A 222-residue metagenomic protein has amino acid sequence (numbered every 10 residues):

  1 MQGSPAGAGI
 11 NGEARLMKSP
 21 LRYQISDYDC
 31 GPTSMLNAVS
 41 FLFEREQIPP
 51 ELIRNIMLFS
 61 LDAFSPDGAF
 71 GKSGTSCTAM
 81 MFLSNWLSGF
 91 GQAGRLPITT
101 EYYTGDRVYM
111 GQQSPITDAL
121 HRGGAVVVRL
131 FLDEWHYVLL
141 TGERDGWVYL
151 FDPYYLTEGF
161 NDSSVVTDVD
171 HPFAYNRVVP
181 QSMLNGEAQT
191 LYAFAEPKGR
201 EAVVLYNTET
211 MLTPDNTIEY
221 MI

Functional and structural regions predicted by a protein language model:
M1-S4, S19, I48-P49, S65 (+7 more regions): Intrinsic-disorder/low-complexity coil detector
Q2-G105, I218: Cysteine-nucleophile protease catalytic domains, especially the papain-like/related folds used in DUB/UBL proteases
M57-F59, W86-F90, Q113-L120, G124-V128 (+1 more regions): Short flexible/disordered coil segments
G71-T75, V108, L132, T213: Alpha-helix N-cap/loop-to-helix boundary motif
F82-G89, Q112-I116, R177-P180, T190-L191: Intrinsically disordered, low-complexity boundary segments flanking structured domains
L83-I98, R129-E143, V165-N176: Hydrophobic transmembrane alpha-helix bundles
E101-Y155, G159: Active-site-adjacent substructure of cysteine-protease-like catalytic cores
L120-H121, E143-I222: Noncatalytic regulatory segments and standalone regulatory/sensor domains
